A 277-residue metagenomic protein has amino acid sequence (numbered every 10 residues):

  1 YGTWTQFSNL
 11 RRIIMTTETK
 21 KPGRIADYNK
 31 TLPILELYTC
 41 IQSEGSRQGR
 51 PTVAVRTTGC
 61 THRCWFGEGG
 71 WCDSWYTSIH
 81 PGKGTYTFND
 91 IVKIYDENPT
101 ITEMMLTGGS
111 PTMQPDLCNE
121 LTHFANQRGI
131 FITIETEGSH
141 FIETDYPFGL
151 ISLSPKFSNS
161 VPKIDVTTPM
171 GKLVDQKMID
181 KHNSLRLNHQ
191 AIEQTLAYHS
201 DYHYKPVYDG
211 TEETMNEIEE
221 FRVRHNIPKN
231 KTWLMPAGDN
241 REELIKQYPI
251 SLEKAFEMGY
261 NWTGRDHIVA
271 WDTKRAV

Functional and structural regions predicted by a protein language model:
Y1-I14: Short, Lys/Arg-enriched N-terminal segments with co-localized hydrophobic residues within the first ~10-30 amino acids
F7-S8, T52, F124, N261: General helical secondary-structure elements
T16-Q42, P51-T52, T58, H62 (+1 more regions): Conserved Radical SAM active-site core
S46-Q48: A short catalytic or substrate-binding loop motif that flags glycine-/basic-rich loops and adjacent residues that bind
V92, D96, I101-E103, T112-V277: Conserved AdoMet/S-adenosylmethionine-binding subsite of the radical SAM
